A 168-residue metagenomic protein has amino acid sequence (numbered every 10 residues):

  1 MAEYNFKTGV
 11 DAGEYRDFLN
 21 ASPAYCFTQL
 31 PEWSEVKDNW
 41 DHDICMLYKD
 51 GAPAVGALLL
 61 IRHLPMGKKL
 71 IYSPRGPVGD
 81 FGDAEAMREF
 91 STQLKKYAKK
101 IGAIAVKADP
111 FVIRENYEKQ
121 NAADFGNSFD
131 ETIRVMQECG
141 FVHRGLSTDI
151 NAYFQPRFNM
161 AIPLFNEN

Functional and structural regions predicted by a protein language model:
M1-P31: Short amphipathic alpha-helix that is part of the acyltransferase structural core
M1-V10, V55, S128-N168: Acyltransferase donor/substrate-recognition loop-hinge adjacent to the catalytic core
Y15, Y48, M160: A residue-level signal for conserved active-site and pocket-lining positions in enzyme catalytic cores
L19-S22, L94-A98, M136: Hydrophobic, Leu/Ile/Phe/Ala-enriched alpha-helical segments that form helix-helix packing faces
A24, A103, F141-V142: Short aromatic/hydrophobic-glycine micro-motifs
S34-A122, D149: Conserved donor-binding loop and adjoining core beta-sheet/short helix segment in diverse acyl/aminoacyl transferases
